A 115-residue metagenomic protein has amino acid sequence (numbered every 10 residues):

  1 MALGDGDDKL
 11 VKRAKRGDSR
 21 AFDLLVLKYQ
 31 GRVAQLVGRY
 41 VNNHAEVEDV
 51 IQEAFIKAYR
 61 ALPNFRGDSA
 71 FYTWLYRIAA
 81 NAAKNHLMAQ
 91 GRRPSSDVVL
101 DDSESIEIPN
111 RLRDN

Functional and structural regions predicted by a protein language model:
M1-K9: Extreme N-terminal regulatory/targeting segments of RNA polymerase sigma factors
L3, K15-L24, A34-E53: Short, charged helix-capping/linker segments at alpha-helix termini
L3-G4, R93-N115: Internal acidic/polar
D8, R16-D23, L27, G31 (+4 more regions): Generic detection of well-ordered alpha-helical segments
K15-R16, R39-N42, F55-A70, A89-G91: Sigma70-family region 2
D49-I56, S69-N81: Structural recognition of an alpha-helix C-terminal capping motif at a helix-to-coil junction
P63-R66, R77-D97: Arg/Lys-rich amphipathic alpha helix in sigma70-family domain 2
